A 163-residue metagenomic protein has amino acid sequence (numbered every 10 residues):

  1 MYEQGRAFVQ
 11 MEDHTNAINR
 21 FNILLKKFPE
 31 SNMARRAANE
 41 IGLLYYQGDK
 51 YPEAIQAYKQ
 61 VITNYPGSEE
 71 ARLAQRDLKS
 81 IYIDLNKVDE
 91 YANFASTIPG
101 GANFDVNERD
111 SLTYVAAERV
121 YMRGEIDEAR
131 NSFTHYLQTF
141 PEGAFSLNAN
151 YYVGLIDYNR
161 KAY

Functional and structural regions predicted by a protein language model:
M1-Y163: Acidic, polar-rich low-complexity tracts and alpha-helical solenoid repeat scaffolds
